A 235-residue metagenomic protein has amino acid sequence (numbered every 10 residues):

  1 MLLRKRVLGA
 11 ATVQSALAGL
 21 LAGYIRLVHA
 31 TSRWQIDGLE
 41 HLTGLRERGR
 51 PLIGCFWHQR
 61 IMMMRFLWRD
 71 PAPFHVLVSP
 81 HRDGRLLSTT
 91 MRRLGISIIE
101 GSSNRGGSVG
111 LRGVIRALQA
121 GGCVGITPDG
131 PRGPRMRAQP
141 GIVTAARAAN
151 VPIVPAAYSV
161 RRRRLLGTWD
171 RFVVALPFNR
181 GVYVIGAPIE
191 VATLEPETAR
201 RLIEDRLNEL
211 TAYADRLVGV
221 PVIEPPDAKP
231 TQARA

Functional and structural regions predicted by a protein language model:
M1-H29, R69, R93, S97 (+1 more regions): Non-catalytic C-terminal accessory region of glycerolipid acyltransferases and related lyso-lipid remodeling enzymes
R26-P51, R60-M63: A short, well-structured juxtamembrane/interface segment
Q35, W57, N104-S108, R135: A conditional alpha-helix N-cap/helix-loop micro-motif detector
I36-G38, F56, V78, A187 (+1 more regions): Pocket-edge structural micro-motifs
L42-T43, S88, I142-V143: Short amphipathic alpha-helical segments and helix-helix/interface helices
R50-R105, R164-L165: Catalytic core of membrane glycerolipid acyltransferases/transacylases, capturing the structured, soluble-facing
